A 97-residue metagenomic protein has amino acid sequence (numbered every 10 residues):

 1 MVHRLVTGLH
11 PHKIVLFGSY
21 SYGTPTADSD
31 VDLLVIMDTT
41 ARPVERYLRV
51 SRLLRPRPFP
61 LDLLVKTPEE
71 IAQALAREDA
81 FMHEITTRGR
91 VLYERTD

Functional and structural regions predicted by a protein language model:
M1-K13, Y22-A27, D38-D97: Catalytic core of pol beta-like nucleotidyltransferases
S19: Conserved H-loop
D30-D32: Structural signature of the urease/amidohydrolase superfamily beta/alpha-barrel
L34-I36: Short hydrophobic/aromatic beta-strand micro-patches that form the beta-sheet surface supporting nucleotide- or nucleic
